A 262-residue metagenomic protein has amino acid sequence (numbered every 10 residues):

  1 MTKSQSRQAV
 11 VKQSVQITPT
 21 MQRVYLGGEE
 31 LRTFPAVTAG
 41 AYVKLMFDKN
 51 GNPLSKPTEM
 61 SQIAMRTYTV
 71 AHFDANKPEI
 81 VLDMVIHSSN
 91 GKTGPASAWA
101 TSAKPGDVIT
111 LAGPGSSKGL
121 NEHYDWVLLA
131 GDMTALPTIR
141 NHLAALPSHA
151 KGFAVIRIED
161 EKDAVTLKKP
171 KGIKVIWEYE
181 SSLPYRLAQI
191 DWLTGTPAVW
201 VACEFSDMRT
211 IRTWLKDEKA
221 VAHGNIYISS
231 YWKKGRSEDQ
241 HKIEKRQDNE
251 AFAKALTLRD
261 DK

Functional and structural regions predicted by a protein language model:
M1-K262: Extended, composition-driven regions rather than compact fold-specific motifs
